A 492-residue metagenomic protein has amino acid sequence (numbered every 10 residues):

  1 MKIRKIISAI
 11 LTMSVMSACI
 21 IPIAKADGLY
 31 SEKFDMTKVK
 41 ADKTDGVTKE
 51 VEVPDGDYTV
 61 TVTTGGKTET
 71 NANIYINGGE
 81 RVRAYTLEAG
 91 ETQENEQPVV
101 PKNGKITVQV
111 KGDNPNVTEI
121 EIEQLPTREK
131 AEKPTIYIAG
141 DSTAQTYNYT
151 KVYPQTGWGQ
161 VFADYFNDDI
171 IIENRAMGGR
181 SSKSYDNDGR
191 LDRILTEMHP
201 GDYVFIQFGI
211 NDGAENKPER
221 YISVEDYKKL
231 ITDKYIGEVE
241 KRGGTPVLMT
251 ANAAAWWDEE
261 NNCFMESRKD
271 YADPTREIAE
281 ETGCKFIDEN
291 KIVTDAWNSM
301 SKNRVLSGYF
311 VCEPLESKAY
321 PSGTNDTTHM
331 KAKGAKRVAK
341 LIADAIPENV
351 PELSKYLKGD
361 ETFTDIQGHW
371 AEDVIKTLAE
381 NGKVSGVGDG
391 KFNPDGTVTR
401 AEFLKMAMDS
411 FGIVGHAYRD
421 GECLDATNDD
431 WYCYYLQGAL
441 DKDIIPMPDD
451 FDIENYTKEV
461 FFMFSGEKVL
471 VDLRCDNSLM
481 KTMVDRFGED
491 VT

Functional and structural regions predicted by a protein language model:
S17-G28: Sec-dependent signal peptide cleavage junction
K25, L357-E372, E380, S385-L404 (+2 more regions): Feature responds to low-complexity, polar/acidic, surface-exposed segments characteristic of secreted/exported proteins
G56-T63: A short tyrosine-centered beta-strand micro-motif
T64-R83: Short, surface-exposed beta-strand/strand-loop-strand elements in extracellular ectodomains
V108, L125-A176, D192-V204: Serine-esterase "nucleophile elbow" of acetyl-processing enzymes
V108-N116: Short beta-strand-plus-loop segments that form exposed binding edges in beta-rich domains
R190-A332, K336, K340-P347, S354: Alpha-helical cap/lid subdomain in secreted, periplasmic, or secretory-pathway luminal O-acyl-processing enzymes
D441, M447-T492: Surface-exposed, charged, gly/pro-rich loop-and-adjacent secondary-structure segments at domain edges
